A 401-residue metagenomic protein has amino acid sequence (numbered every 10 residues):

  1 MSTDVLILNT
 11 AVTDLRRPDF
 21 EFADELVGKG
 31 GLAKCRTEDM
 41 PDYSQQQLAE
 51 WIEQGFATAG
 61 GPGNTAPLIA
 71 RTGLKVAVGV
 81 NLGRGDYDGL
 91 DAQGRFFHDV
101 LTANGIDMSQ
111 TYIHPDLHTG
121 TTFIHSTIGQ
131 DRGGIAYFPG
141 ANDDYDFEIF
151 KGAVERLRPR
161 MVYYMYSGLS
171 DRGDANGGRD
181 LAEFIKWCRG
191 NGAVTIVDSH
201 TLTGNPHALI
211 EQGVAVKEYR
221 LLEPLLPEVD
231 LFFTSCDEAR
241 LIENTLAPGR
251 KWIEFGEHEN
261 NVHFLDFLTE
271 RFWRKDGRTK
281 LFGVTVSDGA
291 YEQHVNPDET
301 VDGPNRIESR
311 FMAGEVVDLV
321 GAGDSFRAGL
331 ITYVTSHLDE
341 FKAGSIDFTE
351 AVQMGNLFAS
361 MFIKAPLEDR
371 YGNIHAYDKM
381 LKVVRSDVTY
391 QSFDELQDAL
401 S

Functional and structural regions predicted by a protein language model:
M1-A11, R17, K186-G190, P206 (+2 more regions): Conserved phosphate-binding/catalytic region of the ribokinase-like
M1-G79, F96-D99, A103, V316-L319 (+1 more regions): Glycine-rich phosphate/adenosyl-contacting loop at the front of the ribokinase-like
T10, V80-R84, I113, S126-I128 (+1 more regions): Cofactor-binding loop segments of dinucleotide-utilizing enzymes, especially the Rossmann-like FAD- and NAD(P)+-binding
V76, M108, T195-I196: Hydrophobic beta-strand scaffold residues
V78, S109-H114, T122-D171: Conserved phosphate-binding/catalytic loop of the ribokinase/pfkB sugar-kinase fold
D86-N104, I124-S126: Active-site-proximal loop->helix
F97-L117: A glycine-rich helix N-cap at a beta->alpha junction
M161-H263, D288-Y291: Conserved beta-alpha-beta core of the PfkB/ribokinase-like small-molecule kinase fold
